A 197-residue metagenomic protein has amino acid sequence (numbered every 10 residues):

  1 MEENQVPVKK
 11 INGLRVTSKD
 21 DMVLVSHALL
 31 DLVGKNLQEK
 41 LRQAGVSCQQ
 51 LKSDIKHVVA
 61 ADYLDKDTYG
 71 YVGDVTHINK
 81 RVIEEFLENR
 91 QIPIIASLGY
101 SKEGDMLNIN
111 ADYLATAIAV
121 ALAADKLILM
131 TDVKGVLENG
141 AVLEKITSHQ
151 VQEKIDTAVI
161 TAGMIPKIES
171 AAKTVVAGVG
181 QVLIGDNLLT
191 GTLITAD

Functional and structural regions predicted by a protein language model:
M1-D197: C-terminal catalytic "cap/lid" subdomain
